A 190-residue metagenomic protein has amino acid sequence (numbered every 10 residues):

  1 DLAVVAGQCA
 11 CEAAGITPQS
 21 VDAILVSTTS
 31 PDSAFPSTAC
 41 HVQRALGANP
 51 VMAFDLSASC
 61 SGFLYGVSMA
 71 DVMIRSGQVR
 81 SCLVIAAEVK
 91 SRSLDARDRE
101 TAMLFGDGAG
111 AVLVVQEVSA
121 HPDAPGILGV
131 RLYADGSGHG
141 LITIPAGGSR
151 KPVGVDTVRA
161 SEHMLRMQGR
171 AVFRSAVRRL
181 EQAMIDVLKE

Functional and structural regions predicted by a protein language model:
D1, D98-R174, R178, Q182-I185: Condensing-enzyme catalytic core mediating Claisen C-C bond formation in acyl metabolism
D1, T28-C82, H121: Conserved catalytic cysteine-centered active-site region of acyl-thioester-dependent Claisen-condensing enzymes
A6-D22, A183-E190: Phosphate/pyrophosphate-binding loops at sites that engage ATP/ADP/AMP, CoA/4′-phosphopantetheine, polyphosphate
A10, V21-I24, V42, G66 (+4 more regions): Buried hydrophobic positions in well-ordered alpha/beta secondary-structure cores of metabolic enzymes
D22-A23, R80-L83, G110-V112, P125-G126: Structural motif
S27, S57, C82-E88, G106 (+2 more regions): Short beta-strand segments
D32-F35, G62-Y65, K90-D95, G136-H139: Short, well-ordered, mixed-charge alpha-helical segments that flank or form enzyme active sites
R75-A109: Flexible, glycine-rich active-site loops centered on histidine and acidic residues that chelate a metal or position
